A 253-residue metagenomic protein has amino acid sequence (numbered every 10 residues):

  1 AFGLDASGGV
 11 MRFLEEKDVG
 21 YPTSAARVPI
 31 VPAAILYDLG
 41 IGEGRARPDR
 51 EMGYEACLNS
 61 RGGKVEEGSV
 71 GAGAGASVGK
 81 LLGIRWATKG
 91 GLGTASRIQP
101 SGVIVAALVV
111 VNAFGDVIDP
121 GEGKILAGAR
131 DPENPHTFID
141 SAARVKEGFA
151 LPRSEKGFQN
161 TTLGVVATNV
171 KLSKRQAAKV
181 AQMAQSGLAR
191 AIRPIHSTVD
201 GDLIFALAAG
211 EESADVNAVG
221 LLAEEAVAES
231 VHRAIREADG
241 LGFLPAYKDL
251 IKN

Functional and structural regions predicted by a protein language model:
A1-N253: A structural signal for small-residue-enriched, beta-sheet-centric alpha/beta enzyme cores and oligomeric scaffold folds
